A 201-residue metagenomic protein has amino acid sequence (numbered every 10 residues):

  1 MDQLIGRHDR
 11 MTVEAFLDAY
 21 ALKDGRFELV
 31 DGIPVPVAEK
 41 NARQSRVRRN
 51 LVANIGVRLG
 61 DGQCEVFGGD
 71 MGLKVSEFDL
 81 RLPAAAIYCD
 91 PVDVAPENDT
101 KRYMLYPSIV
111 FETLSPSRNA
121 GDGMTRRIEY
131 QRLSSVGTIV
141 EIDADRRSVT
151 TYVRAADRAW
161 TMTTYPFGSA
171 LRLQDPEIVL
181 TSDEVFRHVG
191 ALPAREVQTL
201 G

Functional and structural regions predicted by a protein language model:
M1-G201: Gly/Pro/Ser/Thr-rich low-complexity, intrinsically disordered segments predominantly at protein N-termini
